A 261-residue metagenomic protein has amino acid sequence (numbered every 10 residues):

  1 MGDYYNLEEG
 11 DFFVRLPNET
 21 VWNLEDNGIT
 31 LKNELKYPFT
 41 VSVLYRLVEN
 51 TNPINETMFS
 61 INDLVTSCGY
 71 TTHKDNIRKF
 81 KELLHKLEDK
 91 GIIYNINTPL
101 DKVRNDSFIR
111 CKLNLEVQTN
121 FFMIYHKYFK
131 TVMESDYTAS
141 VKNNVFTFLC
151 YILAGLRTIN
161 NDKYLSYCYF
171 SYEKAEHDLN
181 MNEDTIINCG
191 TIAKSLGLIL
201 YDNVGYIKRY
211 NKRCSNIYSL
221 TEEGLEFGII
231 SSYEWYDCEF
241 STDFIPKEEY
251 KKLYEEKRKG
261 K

Functional and structural regions predicted by a protein language model:
M1-Y70, D89-F170: Short recognition helix of helix-turn-helix/winged-helix DNA-binding domains
D63-D75, Y172-E183: Short helix-coil junctions and helix-kink-helix linkers
V65, K81-L84, K251: Residue-level detector of alpha-helical secondary structure
H73-D89, M181-S195: Short amphipathic alpha-helical interaction segments
E88-D101, K194-I207: A short, conserved structural fragment
P99-L113, G205-L220: Minor-groove-contacting beta-hairpin "wing" of winged helix-turn-helix DNA-binding domains
C111-D136, T221-K257: Short, amphipathic alpha-helical interaction segments positioned at domain boundaries
S135-G190, I245-K261: Exposed, interaction-prone assembly regions rather than primary DNA-binding/catalytic cores
